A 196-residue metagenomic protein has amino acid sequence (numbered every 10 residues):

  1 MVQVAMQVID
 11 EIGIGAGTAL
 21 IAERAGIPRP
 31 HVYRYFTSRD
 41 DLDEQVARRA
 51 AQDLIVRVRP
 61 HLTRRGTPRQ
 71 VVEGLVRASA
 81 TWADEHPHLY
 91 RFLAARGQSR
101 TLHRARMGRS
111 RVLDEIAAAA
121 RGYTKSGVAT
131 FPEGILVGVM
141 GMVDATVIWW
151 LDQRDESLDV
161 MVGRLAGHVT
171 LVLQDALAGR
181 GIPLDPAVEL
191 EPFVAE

Functional and structural regions predicted by a protein language model:
M1-A5, I21, V46-L54: Generic hydrophobic, amphipathic alpha-helix propensity
V4-V8, W82: Short amphipathic alpha-helical elements of helix-turn-helix/winged-helix folds
E11-D41, Q45: Helix-turn-helix
G15-G17, R39, Y123-E133, Q174-D175 (+2 more regions): Short glycine/proline-centered loop/turn elements that form peptide/ligand docking sites
Q45, R59-H88, V139, V162: Hydrophobic alpha-helical connector segments
W82-H103, A117-A120, A145-D152, I182: Amphipathic alpha-helical segments used for helix-helix packing
R100-K125, T130-A145, V160-G163, G167-L171: Amphipathic alpha-helical packing segments from all-alpha helical-bundle domains
A118-G122, I148, D152-E196: C-terminal peripheral helix-coil segments that are non-catalytic and often amphipathic
